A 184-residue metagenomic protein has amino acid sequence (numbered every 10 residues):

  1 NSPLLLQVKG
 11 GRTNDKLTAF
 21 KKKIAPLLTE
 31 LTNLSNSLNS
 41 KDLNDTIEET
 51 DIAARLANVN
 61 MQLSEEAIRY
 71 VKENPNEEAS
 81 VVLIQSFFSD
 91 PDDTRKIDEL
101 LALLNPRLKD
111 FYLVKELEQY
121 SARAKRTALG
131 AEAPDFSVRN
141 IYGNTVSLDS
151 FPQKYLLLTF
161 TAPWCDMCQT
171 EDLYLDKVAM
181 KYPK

Functional and structural regions predicted by a protein language model:
N1-N58, Q62: A non-transmembrane, solvent-exposed segment enriched in polar/low-complexity residues
S2, L6, R107-K125: Short, structured interface segments
T32, P75-S86, K115: Amphipathic alpha-helical repeat scaffolds of TPR domains
L63, A67, K96-N105, E132-N140: Alpha-helical repeat scaffolds
E73-E77, D90, R107-V114: Short solvent-exposed coil/turn linkers within tandem alpha-helical repeat scaffolds
P106-F111, K154-Y155, T170-K184: Conserved helix-turn-beta segment immediately C-terminal to the redox Cys motif in thioredoxin-like folds
K115-L148: N-terminal "domain-start" segment that seeds a small globular fold
V146-Q169: Short active-site neighborhood of thiol/selenol oxidoreductases, capturing the structured segment around
